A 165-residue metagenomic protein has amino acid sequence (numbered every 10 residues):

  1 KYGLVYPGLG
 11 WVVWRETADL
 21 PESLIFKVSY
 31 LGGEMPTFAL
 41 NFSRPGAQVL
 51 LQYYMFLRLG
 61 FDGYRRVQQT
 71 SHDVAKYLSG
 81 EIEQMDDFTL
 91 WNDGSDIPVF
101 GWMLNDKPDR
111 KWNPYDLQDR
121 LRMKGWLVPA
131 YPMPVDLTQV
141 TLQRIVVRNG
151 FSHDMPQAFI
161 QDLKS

Functional and structural regions predicted by a protein language model:
K1-I97, M103-P108: Active-site C-terminal subdomain of aminotransferase-like
W11-V13, G101, L127, R144-V146: Structured core elements
S43, V67, P108, N113 (+2 more regions): Domain-wide signal for the mature, well-folded portions of proteins, strongly enriched in nucleus-encoded organellar
Y77, E81-M85, D116-W126, D162-S165: Generic non-transmembrane alpha-helical segments
N105, M133, R148-G150: Short, loop-centered acidic/histidine patches that primarily coordinate divalent metals
P108-L117, H153-A158: Short, conserved charged micro-motifs
K124-R144: Conserved PLP cofactor-binding pocket of PLP-dependent enzymes
L137-S165: PLP-dependent enzyme catalytic core of the Aspartate aminotransferase-like
